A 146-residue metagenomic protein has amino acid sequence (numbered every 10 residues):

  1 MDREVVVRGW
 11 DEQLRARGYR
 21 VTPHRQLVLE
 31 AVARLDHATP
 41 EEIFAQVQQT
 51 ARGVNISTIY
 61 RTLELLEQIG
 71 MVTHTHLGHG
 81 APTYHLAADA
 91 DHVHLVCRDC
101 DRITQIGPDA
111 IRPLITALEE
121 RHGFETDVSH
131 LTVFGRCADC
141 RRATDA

Functional and structural regions predicted by a protein language model:
V5-R17: Short, Lys/Arg-enriched N-terminal segment that forms or immediately precedes the first helix of a structured domain
Y19, V32-L35, T50: Short helix-capping/hinge SLiMs at alpha-helix to coil transitions
P23, R34-E42: Short capping segments at the starts of secondary-structure elements
Q26-A31: Pre-recognition alpha-helix immediately N-terminal to the DNA-recognition helix within helix-turn-helix or winged-helix
E42-Q48, I59: A short acidic, leucine-rich amphipathic alpha-helix
I59-I69: Basic amphipathic alpha-helical segments that dock to polyanions
I69-A146: Non-DNA-binding regulatory cores of transcription-related proteins, predominantly C-terminal effector-binding
